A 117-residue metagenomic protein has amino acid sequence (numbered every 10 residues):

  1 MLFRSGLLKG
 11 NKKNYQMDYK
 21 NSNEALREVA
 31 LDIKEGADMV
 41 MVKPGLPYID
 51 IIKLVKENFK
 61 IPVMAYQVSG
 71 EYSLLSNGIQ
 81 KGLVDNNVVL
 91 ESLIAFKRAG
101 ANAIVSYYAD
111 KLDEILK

Functional and structural regions predicted by a protein language model:
M1-L2: Short, small-residue-biased leader/transition segments that mark boundaries at the very start of proteins
G6-L26, S73-E91, A95: Active-site mouth loops of central-metabolism enzymes
A25-L26, V40-L46: Long, repeat-rich segments with strong aromatic
D32, G36, V55, F96: Conserved, mostly hydrophobic/aromatic
A37-D38, L93, G100-A101, A109: A structural motif
V40-V42, V63-Q67, I104-S106: Hydrophobic faces of well-ordered beta-strands that scaffold small-molecule active sites in alpha/beta enzyme cores
P44-A65, D110-K117: Active-site-adjacent beta->alpha loops and helix N-cap segments on the catalytic face of soluble alpha/beta enzymes
